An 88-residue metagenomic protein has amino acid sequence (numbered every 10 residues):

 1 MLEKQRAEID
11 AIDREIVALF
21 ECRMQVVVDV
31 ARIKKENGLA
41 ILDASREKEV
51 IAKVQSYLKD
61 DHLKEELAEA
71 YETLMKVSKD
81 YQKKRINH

Functional and structural regions predicted by a protein language model:
M1-H88: Domain-level signature for soluble enzymes in the chorismate/prephenate branch of the shikimate pathway
